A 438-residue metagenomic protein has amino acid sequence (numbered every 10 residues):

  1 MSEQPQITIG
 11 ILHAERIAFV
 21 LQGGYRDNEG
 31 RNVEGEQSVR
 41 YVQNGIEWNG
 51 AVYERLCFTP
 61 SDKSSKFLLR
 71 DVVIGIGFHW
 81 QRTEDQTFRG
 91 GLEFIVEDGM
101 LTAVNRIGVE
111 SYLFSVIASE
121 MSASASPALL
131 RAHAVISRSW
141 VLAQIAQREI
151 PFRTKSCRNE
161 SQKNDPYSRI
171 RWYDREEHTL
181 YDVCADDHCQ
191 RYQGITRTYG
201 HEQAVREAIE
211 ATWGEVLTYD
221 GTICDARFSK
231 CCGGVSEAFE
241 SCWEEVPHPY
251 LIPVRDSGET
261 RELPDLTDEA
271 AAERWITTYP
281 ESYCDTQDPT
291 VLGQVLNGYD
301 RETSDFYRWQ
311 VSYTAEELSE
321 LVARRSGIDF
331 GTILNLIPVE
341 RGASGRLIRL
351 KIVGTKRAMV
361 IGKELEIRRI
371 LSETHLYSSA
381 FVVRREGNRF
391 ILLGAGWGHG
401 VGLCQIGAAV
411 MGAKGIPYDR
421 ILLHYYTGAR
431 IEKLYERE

Functional and structural regions predicted by a protein language model:
M1-E438: Conserved, single-site charged/polar hotspot
